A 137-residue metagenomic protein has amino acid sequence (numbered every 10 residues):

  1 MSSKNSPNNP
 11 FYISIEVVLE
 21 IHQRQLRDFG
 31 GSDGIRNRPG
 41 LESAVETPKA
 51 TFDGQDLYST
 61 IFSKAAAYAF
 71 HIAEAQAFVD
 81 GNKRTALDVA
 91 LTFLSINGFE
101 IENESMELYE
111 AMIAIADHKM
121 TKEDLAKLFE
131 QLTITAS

Functional and structural regions predicted by a protein language model:
M1-S137: FIC/Doc superfamily catalytic core
